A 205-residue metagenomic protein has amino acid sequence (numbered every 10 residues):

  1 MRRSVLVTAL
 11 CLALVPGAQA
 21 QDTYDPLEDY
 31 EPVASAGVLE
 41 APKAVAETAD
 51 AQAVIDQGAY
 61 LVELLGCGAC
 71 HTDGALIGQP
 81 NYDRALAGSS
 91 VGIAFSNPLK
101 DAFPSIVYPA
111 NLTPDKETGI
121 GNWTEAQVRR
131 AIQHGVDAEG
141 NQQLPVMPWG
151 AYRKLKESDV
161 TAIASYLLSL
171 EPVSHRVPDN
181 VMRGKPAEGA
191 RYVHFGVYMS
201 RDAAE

Functional and structural regions predicted by a protein language model:
M1-L6: Bacterial N-terminal signal peptides that target proteins for export
V7-V15: Bacterial N-terminal signal peptides
P16-A20: Sec/Tat signal peptide C-region and signal peptidase I cleavage site
P32-E63, I77-G78: Electrostatic cytochrome c docking/interface patches
G58, L65-G74, V128, I163 (+1 more regions): The canonical Cys-X-X-Cys-His
E63-I106, G135-Q142, L170-V177: Periplasmic/extracellular electron-transfer cofactor-ligation site, primarily the c-type cytochrome heme-c attachment
L86-Q127, G150-V160: Electron-transfer interface patches adjacent to heme c in soluble/periplasmic c-type cytochromes and di-/multiheme
N122-G140, W149-V177, D202: C-terminal capping alpha-helices of c-type cytochrome domains
